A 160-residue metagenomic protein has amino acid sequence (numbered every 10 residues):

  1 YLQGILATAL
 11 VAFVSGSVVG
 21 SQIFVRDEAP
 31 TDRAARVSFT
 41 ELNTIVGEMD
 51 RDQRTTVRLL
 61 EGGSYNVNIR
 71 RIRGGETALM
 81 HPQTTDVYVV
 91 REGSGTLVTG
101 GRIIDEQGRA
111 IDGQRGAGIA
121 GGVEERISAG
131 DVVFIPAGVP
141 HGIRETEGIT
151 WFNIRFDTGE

Functional and structural regions predicted by a protein language model:
I5-G20: Bacterial N-terminal signal peptides
V18-P82: A short, N-terminal "cap"/entry segment at the start of jelly-roll beta-barrel domains of the cupin/DSBH fold
L79, D86-V89, E124-E125, V133: His/acidic/aromatic-lined binding-pocket segments of jelly-roll/cupin-type domains and related regulatory beta-sandwich
P82-I103, R109-G118: Short, conserved beta-strand element in jelly-roll/cupin
I103-D105, T158-G159: A short acidic/small-residue loop/turn micro-motif
R126-E147: Conserved metal-binding segment of the jelly-roll/cupin
E147-E160: A short hydrophobic beta-strand segment most commonly corresponding to one strand of the jelly-roll/cupin
